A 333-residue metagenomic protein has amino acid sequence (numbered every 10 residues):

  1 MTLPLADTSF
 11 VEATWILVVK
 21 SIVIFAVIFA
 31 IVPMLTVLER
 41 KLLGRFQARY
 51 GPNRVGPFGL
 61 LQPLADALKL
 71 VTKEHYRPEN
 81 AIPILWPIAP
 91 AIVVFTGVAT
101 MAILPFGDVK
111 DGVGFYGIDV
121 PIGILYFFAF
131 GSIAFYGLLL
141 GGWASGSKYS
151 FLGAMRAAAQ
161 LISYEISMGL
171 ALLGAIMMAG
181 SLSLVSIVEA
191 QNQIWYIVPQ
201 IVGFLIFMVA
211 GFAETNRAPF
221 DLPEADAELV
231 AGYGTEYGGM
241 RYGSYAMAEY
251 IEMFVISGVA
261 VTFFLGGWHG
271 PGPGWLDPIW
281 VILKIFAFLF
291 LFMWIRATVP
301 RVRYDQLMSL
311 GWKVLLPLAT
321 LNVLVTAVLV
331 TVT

Functional and structural regions predicted by a protein language model:
T2-T333: Selective transmembrane helix interface/packing segments
